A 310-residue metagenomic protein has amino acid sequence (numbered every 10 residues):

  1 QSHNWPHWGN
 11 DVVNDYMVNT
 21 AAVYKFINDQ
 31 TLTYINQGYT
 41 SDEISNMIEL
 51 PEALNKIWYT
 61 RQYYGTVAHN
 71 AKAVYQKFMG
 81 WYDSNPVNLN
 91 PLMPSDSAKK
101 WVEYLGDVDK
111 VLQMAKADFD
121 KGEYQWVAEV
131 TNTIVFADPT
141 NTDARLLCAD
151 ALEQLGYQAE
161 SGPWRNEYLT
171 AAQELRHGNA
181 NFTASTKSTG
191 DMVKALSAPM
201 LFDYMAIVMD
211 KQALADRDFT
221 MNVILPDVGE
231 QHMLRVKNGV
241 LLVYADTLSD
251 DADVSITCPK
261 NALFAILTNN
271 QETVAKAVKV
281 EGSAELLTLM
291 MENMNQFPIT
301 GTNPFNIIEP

Functional and structural regions predicted by a protein language model:
Q1-E43, M47-Y82, L147, A151-Q154: Divalent-metal (often Zn2+) His-rich catalytic cores of metallo-beta-lactamase-fold enzymes
V23-Q37, V111-M114, A262, I266-N269: Solvent-exposed, amphipathic alpha-helical segments
N36-Q37, Q113, A117-K121, F136-A137 (+1 more regions): Alpha-helix C-terminal capping/termination sites
M47, D118, V130-T131, W164: Alpha-helical solenoid repeat scaffolds, predominantly canonical TPR units
Y64-V102, A117: Short, charge-rich, low-complexity alpha-helical interaction segments
A98-V130: Alpha-helical segment of the N-proximal tetratricopeptide repeat
E123-E129, F136, T140, D150-P310: Feature captures hydrophobic
